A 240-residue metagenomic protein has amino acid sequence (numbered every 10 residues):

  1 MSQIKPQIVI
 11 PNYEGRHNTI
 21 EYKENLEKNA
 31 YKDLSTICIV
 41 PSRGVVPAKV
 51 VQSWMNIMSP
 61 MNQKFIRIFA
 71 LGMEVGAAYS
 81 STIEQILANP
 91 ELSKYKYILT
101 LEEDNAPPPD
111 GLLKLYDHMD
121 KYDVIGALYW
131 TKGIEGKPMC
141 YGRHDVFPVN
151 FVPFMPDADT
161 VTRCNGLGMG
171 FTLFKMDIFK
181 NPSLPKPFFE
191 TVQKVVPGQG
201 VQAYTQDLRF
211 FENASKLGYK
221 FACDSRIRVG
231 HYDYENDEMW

Functional and structural regions predicted by a protein language model:
M1-G72: N-proximal low-complexity "stem/linker" segments adjacent to membrane-targeting elements
S53, S81-T82, G111-L115: A short acidic, amphipathic alpha-helical/loop segment
V75-E91, E212: Short, conserved alpha-helix that lines the donor NDP-sugar binding/gating region of sugar-transfer enzymes
S81, D177, R209: Active-site phosphate/pyrophosphate-handling residues
S93-A106: Short beta-strand-to-loop acidic/aromatic patch adjacent to the donor-nucleotide binding site
Y95, K121-V124, Y219: Short, high-confidence coil segments that cap the C-terminus of an alpha-helix and link into the following beta-strand
P108-Q193: Conserved catalytic core of nucleotide-sugar-dependent glycosyltransferases
V195-H231, D237-E238: Catalytic donor-sugar/metal-binding loop of nucleotide-sugar-dependent glycosyltransferases
